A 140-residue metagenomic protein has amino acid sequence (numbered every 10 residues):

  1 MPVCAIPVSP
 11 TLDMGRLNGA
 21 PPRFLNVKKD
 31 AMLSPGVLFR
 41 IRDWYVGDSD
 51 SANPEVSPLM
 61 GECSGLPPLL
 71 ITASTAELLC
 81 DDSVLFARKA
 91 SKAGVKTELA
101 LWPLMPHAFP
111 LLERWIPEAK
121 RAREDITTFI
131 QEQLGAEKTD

Functional and structural regions predicted by a protein language model:
M1-D140: Alpha/beta-hydrolase superfamily serine-hydrolase fold, recognizing
